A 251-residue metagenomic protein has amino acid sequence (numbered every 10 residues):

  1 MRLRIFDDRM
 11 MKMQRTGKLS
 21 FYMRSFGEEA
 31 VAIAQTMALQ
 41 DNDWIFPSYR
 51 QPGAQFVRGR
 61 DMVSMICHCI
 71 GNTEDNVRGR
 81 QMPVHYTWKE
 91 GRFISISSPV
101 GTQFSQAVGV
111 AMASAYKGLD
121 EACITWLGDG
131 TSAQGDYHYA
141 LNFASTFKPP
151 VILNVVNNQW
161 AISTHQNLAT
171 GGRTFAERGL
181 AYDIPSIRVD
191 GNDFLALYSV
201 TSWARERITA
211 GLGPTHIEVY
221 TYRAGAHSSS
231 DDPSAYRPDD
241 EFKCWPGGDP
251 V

Functional and structural regions predicted by a protein language model:
I5-P149, N154, H165-G171, A176-D183: Cofactor-binding active-site loop characterized by glycine-rich and histidine/acidic residues
Y22, F46, I152-N154, R188 (+3 more regions): Structured core elements
G53, Q159-I162, E177, R223-G225: Short gly/pro/ser/thr-enriched loop/turn and capping motifs at secondary-structure boundaries
A115-E121, G171-W203, C244-V251: Conserved thiamine diphosphate
Y137-A140, S199-E206: Glycine-rich, charged/polar anion/phosphate-binding loops that engage phosphate groups from diverse ligands
L153-Q159, W203: Active-site cavity-forming subdomains of large catalytic enzyme subunits
W160-T164, I184-D190, S234-K243: Short beta-alpha connecting loops at secondary-structure transitions that line or flank enzyme active sites
R207-V251: Glycine/aspartate-rich loop-and-adjacent alpha/beta segment that forms the canonical ThDP
